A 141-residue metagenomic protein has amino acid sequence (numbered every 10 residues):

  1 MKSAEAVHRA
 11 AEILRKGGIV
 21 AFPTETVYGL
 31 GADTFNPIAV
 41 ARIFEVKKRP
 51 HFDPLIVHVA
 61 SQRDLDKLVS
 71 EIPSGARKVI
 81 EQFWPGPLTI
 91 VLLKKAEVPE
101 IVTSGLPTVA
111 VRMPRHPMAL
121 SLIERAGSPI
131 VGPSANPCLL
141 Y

Functional and structural regions predicted by a protein language model:
M1-Y141: Active-site-adjacent structural elements in enzyme catalytic cores
